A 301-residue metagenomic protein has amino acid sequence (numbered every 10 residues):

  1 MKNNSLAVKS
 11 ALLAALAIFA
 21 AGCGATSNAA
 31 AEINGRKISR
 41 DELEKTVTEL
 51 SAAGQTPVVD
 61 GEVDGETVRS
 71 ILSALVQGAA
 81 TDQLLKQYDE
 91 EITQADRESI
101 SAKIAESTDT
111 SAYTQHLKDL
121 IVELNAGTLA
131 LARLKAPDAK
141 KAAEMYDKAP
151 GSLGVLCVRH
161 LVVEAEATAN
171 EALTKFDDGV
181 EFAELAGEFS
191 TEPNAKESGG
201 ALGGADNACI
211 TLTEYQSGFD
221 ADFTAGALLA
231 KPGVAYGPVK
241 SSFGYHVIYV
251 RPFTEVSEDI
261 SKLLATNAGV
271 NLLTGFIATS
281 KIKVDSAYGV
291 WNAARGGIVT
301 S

Functional and structural regions predicted by a protein language model:
K2-A11: Bacterial N-terminal signal peptides that target proteins for export
F19-G22: C-terminal motif of bacterial Sec signal peptides marking the signal peptidase cleavage site
G24-K118: N-terminal targeting/tethering segments
A30-T46, L84, C157-V162, L185 (+3 more regions): Soluble periplasmic/extracytoplasmic beta-strand elements of cell-envelope proteins
R36, L43, T48, E90 (+5 more regions): Solvent-exposed coil/turn segments that connect beta secondary-structure elements in extracytoplasmic/periplasmic
D41-T48, E66-A74, G78-K86, E98 (+11 more regions): Solvent-exposed, polar/charged alpha-helical surfaces in well-ordered, non-transmembrane soluble domains, broadly
P57-E62, A172-D222, R251-T254: Peptidyl-prolyl cis-trans isomerase
Q115-V162, G187-T191, Y215-S261, I298-T300: Proteostasis/folding factors centered on peptidyl-prolyl cis-trans isomerases
